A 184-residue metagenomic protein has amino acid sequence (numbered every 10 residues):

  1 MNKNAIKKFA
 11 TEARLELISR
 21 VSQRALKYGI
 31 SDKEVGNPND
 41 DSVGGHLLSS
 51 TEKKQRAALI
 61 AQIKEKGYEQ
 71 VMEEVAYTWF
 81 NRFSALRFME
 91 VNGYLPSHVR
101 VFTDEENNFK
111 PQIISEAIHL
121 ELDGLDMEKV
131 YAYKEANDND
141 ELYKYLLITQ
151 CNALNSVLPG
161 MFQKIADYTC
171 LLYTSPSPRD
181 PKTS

Functional and structural regions predicted by a protein language model:
M1-S175, R179, S184: Charged, often flexible domain-edge or linker segments that flank or initiate folded functional domains
